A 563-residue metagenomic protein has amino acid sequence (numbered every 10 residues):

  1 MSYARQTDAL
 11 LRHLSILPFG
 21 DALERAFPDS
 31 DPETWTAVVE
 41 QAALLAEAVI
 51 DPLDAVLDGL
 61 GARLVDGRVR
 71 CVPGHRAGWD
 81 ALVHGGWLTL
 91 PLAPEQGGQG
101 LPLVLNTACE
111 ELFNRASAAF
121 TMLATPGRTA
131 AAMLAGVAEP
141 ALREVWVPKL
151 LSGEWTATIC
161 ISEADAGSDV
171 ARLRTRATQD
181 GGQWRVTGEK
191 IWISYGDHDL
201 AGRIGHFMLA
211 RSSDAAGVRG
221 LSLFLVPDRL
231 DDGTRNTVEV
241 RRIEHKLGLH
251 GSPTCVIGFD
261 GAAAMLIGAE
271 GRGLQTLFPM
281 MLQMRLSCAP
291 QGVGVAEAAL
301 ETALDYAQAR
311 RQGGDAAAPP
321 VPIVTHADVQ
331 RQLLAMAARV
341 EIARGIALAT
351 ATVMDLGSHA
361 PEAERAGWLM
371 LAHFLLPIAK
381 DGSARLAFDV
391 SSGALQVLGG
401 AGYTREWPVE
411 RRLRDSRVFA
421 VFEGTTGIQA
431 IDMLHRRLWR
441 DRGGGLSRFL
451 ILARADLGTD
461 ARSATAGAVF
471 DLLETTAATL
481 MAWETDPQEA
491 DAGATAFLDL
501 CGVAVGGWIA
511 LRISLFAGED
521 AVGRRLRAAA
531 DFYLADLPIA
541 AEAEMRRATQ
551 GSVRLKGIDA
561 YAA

Functional and structural regions predicted by a protein language model:
M1-T121, V145, R547, V553-A563: Amphipathic, small/basic residue-rich leader segments at the start of a protein or domain
E24-F27, V56-P73, T276-S287, E301-A337 (+4 more regions): Glycine-rich cofactor-pocket loops
A62, P126-G127, A138-T175, E189 (+7 more regions): Internal maturation/activation junctions in enzymes
R128-A130, E139-L142, W146, T425 (+1 more regions): A structural-propensity feature for long, helix-poor, extended segments
G182-Q183, T187-R235: A short core secondary-structure module
W192-S194, R229-R241, K246, P253-M284 (+2 more regions): A glycine-rich, basic-preceded beta-loop-alpha segment at the flavin cofactor/substrate interface of flavin-utilizing
L249, A366, M370-R448, F532-A560: Alpha-helix capping/hinge segments and adjacent helical runs
R440, D456-A563: C-terminal amphipathic alpha-helical interaction region
